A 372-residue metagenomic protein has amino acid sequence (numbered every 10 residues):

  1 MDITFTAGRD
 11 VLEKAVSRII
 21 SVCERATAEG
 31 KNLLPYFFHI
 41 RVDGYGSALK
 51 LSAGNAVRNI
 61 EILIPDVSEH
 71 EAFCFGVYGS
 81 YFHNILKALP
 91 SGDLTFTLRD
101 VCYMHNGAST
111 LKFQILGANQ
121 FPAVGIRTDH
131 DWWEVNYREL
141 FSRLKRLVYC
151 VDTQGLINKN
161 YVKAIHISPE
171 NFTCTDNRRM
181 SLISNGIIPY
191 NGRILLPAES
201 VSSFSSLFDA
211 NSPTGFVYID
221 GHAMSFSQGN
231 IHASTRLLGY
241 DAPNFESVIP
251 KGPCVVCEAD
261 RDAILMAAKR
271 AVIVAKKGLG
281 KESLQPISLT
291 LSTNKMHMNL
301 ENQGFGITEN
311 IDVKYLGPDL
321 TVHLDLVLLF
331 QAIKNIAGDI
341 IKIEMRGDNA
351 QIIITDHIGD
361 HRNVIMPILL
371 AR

Functional and structural regions predicted by a protein language model:
M1-R372: Structural preference for solvent-exposed beta-strand-turn elements and adjacent flexible terminal/loop segments within
